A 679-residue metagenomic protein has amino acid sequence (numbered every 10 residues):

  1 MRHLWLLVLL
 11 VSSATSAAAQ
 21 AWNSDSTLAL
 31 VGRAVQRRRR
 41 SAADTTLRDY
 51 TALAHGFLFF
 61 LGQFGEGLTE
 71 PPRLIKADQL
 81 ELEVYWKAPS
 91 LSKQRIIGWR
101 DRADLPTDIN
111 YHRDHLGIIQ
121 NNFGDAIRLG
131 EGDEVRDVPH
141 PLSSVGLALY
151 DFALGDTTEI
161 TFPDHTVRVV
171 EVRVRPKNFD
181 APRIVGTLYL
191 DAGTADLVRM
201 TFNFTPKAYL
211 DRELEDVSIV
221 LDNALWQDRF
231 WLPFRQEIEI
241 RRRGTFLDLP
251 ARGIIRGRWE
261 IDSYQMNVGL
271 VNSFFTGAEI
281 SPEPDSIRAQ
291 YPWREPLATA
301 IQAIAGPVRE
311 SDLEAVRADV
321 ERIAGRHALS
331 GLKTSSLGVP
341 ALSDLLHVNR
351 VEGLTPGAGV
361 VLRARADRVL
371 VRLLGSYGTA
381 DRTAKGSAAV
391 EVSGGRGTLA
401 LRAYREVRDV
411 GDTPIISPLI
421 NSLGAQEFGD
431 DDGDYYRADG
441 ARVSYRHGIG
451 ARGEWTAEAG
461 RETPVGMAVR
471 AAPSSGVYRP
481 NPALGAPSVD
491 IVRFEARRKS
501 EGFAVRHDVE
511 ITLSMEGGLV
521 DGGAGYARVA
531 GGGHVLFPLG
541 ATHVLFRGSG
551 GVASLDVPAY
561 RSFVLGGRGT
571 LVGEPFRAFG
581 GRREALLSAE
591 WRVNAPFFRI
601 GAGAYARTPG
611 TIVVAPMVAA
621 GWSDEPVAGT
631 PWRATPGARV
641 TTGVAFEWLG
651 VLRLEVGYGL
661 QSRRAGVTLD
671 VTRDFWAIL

Functional and structural regions predicted by a protein language model:
L4-S12: Sec-dependent N-terminal signal peptides
Q20-V185, P206-L210, I240-H347, S444-R452 (+1 more regions): Structured extracytoplasmic
R48-T51, H165-R173, V198-T201, F230-R235 (+3 more regions): Short, hydrophobic/aromatic-rich segments at coil-to-beta transitions
P139-S143, K177, L210, L345-V351 (+7 more regions): Outer-membrane beta-barrel domain signature
G186, A192, S218-Q227: Extended lipid/amphipathic-ligand handling interfaces
F230, G338, V361-V369, L373-R396 (+4 more regions): C-terminal transmembrane beta-barrel domains of outer membrane proteins
G244-P250, G395-D439, S444-H447, A468 (+3 more regions): Outer-membrane beta-barrel translocator/channel fold
E279, A289-E295, A303-P307, E314-V320 (+9 more regions): Flexible, glycine-rich linker and terminal segments associated with outer-membrane beta-barrel/transport systems
